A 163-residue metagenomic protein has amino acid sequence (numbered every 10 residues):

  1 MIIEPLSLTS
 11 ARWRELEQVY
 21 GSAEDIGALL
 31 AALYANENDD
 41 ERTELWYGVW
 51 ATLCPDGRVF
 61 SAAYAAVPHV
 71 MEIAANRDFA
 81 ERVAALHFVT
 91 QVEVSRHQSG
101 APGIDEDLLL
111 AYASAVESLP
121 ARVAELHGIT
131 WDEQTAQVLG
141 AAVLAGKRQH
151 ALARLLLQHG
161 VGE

Functional and structural regions predicted by a protein language model:
M1-R12, E17, E93-E163: Long, helix-rich interaction regions
E4-L6, N38-W50: HEAT-repeat alpha-solenoid elements in large eukaryotic scaffold proteins
A23-A32, A65-I73, S118-R122: Alpha-helical solenoid scaffolds in eukaryotic proteins
E37-N38, R77-F79, W131-E133: Short inter-helical turns and helix N-cap capping residues of alpha-solenoid HEAT/ARM repeat scaffolds
E44-V49, A85, T135-G140: Conserved hydrophobic register position within alpha-solenoid helical repeats
V49-L53, F88-R96: Hydrophobic residues within the alpha-helices of tandem HEAT/HEAT-like
A66-V67, N76-T90: Helix-rich alpha-solenoid scaffolding regions
